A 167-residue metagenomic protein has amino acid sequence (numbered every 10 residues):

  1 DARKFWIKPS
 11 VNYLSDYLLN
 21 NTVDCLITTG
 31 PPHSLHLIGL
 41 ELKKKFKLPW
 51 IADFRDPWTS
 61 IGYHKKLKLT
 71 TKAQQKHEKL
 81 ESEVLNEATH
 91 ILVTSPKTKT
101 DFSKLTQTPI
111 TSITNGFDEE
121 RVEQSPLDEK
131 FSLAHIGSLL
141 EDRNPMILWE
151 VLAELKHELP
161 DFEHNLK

Functional and structural regions predicted by a protein language model:
D1-C25, A73-E78: Conserved nucleotide-sugar donor-binding subdomain of glycosyltransferases
L14-L35, K47-I51: Short N-terminal targeting/anchoring amphipathic segment
D24-C25, H90, S132: Structural motif
T29, V93-S95, N115: Replace "coordinates the UDP/GDP/TDP-sugar" with "coordinates nucleotide-activated sugar donors
P31, F54-P57, T114-N115: Histidine-centered beta-alpha loop that forms part of the nucleotide-sugar donor binding/catalytic region in diverse
S34-L37, E41-K45, W58-T59, T71-H90: Membrane-proximal helix-turn-helix segments that form the acceptor-binding/catalytic region of lipid-linked
K97, I113-G116, L127: Carbohydrate-associated surface elements
D118-R121, P126-K167: Conserved catalytic-core segment of nucleotide-activated headgroup transferases in glycan assembly
